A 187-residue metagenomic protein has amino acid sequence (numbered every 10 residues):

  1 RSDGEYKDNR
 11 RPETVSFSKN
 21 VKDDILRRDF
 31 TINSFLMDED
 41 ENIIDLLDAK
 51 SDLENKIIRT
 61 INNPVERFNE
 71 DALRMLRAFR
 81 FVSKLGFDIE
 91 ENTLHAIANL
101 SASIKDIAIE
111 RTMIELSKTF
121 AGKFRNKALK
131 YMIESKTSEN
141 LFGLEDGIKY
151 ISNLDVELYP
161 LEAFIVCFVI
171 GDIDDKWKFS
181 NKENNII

Functional and structural regions predicted by a protein language model:
R1-I187: Catalytic cores of the polymerase beta-like nucleotidyltransferase superfamily and closely associated nucleotide
